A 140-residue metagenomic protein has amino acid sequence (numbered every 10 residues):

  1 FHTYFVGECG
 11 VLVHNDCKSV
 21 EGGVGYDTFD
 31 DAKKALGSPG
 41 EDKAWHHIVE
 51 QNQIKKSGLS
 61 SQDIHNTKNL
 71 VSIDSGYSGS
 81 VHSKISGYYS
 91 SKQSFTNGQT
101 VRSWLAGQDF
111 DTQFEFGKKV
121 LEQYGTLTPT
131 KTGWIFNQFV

Functional and structural regions predicted by a protein language model:
F1-E21: Autoprocessing domains of the Hint superfamily
C17-V140: Catalytic toxin/effector domains delivered as secreted proteins or via bacterial secretion systems
